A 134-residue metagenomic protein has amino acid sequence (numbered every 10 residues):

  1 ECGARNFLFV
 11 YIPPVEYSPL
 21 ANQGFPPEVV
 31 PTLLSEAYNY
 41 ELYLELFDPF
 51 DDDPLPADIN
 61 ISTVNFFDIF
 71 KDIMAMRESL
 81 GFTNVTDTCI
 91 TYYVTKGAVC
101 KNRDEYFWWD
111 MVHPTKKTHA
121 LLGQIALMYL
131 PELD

Functional and structural regions predicted by a protein language model:
E1, W108, V112, L130-D134: Proteins with a high burden of low-complexity, intrinsically disordered sequence enriched in S/T/G/P/A and R, requiring
E1-R5, A37-S62: A structural motif corresponding to the C-terminal end of an alpha-helix and its immediate exit/capping segment
C2-R5, I59, V64, N102-R103 (+2 more regions): A broad "ordered helical/assembly scaffold" signature
N6-Y11: Short beta-strand segments at enzyme active-site cores
P14-T32, D48, P56-K116: Mobile gating loops/cap/lid regions near enzyme active sites that modulate substrate access
L34, Y38, L42, T118-L122: Stable alpha-helical elements in mature extracytoplasmic
D48, D52, M76, M128-E132: A structural signal for alpha-helix termini and helix-coil/disorder junctions
A120-D134: C-terminal helix/juxtamembrane-tail motif
